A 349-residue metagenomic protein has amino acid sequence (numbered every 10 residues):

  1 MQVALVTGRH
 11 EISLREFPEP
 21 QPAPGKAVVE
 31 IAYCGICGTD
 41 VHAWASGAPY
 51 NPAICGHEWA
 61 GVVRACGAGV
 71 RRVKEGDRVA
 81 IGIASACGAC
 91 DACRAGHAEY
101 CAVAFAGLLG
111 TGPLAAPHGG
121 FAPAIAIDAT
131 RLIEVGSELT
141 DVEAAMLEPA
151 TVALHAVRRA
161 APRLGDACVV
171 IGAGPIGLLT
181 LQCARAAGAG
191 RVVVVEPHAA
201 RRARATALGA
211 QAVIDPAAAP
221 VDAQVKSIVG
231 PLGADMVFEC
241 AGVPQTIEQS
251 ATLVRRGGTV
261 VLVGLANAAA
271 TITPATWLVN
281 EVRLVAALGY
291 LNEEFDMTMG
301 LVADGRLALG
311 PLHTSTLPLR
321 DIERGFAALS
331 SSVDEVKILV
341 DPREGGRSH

Functional and structural regions predicted by a protein language model:
M1, E248-T252, N292-H349: C-terminal hydrophobic helical "lid"/dimerization subdomain of Rossmann-like NAD(P)H-dependent oxidoreductases
M1-A60, P123, I127, D341-H349: Short N-terminal strand-loop motif that marks the start of NAD(P)H/FAD-dependent oxidoreductase cofactor-binding domains
E19-C34, G47-R94, G136-E138: Glycine-rich beta-strand-centered segment in the early N-terminal region that forms part of a ligand/cofactor-binding
A89-I171: NAD(P)H dinucleotide-binding glycine-rich loop of Rossmann-like/cofactor-binding domains, especially the beta1-alpha1
A167-A173, R185-Q249: Adenosine-nucleotide cofactor-binding segment
G177-L178: N-terminal Rossmann-fold NAD(P) dinucleotide-binding loop
G258-T259: Glycine-centered, small-residue-biased loops immediately flanking beta-strands in adenine/cofactor-binding cores
G264-N280: Rossmann-fold NAD(P)-binding glycine/threonine-rich loop
